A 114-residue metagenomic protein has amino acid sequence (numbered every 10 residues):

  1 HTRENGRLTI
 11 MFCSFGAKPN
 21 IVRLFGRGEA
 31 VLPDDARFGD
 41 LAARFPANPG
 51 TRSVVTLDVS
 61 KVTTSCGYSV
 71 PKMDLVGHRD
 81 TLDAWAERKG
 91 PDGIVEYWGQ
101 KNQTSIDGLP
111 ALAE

Functional and structural regions predicted by a protein language model:
H1-E114: Binding-site signature for planar aromatic cofactors or substrates
